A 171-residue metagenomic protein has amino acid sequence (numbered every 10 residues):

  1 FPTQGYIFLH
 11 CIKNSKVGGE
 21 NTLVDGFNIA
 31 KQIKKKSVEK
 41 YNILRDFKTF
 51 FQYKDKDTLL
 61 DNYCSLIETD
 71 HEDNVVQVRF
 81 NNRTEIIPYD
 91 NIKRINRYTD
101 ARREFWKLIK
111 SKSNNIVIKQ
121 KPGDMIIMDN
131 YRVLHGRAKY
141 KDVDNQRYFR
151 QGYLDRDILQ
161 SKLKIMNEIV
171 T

Functional and structural regions predicted by a protein language model:
F1-T171: Active-site environment of non-heme Fe oxygenases that use a 2-His-1-carboxylate facial triad
